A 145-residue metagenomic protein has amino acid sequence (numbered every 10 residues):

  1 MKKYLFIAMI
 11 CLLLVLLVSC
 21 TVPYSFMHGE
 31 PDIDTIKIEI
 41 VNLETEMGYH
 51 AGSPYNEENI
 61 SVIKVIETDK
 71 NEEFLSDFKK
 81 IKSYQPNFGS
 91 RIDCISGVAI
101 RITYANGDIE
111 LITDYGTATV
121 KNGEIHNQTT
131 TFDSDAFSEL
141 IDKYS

Functional and structural regions predicted by a protein language model:
Y4-P23: Sec-dependent N-terminal signal peptides of Gram-positive bacterial secreted proteins and lipoproteins
C20-S145: Function-determining sites in protein domains
